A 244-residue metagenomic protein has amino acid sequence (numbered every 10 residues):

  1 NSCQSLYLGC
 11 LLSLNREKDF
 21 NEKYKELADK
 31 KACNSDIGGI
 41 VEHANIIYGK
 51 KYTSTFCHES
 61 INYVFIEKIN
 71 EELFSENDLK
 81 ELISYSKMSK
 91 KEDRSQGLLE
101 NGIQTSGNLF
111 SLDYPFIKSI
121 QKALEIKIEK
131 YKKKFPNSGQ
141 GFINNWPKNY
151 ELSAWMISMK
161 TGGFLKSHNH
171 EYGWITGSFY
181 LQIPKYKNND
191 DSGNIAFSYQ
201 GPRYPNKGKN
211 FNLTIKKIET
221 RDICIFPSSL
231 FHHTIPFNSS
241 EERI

Functional and structural regions predicted by a protein language model:
N1-K50: Alpha-helical protein-protein interaction scaffolds
S2-Q4, E26-K31, S75-L79, M88-K91 (+3 more regions): Generic structural signal for short, solvent-exposed loop/turn connectors between secondary structure elements
N21, G38, K80-I83, E125 (+2 more regions): Residue-level recognition of well-ordered secondary-structure positions
G49, G97-S106, D191-S198: Glycine-centered flexibility motif
T53-I143: Non-heme Fe(II)/2-oxoglutarate
V64-N70, E219-F226: Short, exposed beta-strand "edge-strand" segments with a Pro/Gly-rich flavor and a Y/T-containing core
P115-E125, E129-I225, H233-P236, E241-I244: Catalytic core of non-heme Fe(II) oxygenases with the double-stranded beta-helix
L230: Conserved catalytic-core motifs of GNAT/GCN5-like acyltransferases
